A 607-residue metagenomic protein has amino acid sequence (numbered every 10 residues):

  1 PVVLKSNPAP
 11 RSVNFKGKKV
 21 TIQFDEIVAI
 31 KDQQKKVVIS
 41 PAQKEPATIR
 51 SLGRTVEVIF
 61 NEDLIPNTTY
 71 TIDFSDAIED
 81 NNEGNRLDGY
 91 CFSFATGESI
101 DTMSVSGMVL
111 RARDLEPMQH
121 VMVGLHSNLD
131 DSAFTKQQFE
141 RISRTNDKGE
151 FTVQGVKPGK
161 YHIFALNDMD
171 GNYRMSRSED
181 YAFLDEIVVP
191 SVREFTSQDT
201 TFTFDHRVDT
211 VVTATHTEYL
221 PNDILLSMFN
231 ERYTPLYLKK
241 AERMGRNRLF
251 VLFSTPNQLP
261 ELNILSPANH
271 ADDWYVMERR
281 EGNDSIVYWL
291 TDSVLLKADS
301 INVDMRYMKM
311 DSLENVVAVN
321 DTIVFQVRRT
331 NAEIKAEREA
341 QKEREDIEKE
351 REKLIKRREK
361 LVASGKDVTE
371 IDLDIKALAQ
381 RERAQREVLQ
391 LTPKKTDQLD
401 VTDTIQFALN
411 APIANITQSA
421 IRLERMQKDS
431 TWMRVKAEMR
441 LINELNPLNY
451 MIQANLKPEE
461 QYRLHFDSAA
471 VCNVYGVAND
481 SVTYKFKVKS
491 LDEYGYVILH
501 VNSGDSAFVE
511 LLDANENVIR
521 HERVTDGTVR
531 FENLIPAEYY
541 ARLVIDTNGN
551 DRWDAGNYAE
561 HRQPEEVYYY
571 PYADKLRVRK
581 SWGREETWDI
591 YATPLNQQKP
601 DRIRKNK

Functional and structural regions predicted by a protein language model:
P1-K607: N-terminal targeting or signal-anchor segments and their processing/structural boundaries
